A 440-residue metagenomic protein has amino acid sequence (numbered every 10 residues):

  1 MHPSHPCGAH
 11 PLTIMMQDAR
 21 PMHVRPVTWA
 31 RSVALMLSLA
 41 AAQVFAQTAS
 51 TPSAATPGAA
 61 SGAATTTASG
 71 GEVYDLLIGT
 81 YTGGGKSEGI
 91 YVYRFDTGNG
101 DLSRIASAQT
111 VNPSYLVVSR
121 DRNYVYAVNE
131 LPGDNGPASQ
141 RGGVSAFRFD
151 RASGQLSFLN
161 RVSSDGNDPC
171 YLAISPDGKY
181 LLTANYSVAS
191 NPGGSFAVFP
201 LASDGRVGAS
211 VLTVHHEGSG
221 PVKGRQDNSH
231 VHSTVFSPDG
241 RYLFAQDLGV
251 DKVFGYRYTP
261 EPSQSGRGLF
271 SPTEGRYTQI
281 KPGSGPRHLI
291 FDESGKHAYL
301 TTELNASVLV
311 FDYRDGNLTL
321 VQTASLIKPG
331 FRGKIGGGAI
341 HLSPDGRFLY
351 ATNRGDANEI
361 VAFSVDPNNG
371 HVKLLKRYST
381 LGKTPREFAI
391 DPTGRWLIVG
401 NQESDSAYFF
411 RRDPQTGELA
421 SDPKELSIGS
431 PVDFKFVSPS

Functional and structural regions predicted by a protein language model:
R31-Q43: Bacterial N-terminal signal peptides
T66-F95: An edge-strand/N-cap motif at the start of beta-rich repeat modules
T82-G85, L131-G136, S187-N191, V250-K252 (+3 more regions): Short glycine/acidic-enriched loop and turn motifs that connect beta-strands
K86, T110-R120, D165-P176, V188 (+5 more regions): Beta-rich, blade/repeat-based domains predominating in secreted/periplasmic proteins but also intracellular
R94-G100, F147-G154, V198-G208, R257-L269 (+3 more regions): Short loop/turn segments immediately following beta-strands, especially the blade-tip and inter-blade linker loops
S103-A108, S157-V162, G218-G224, E274-Q279 (+3 more regions): A short beta-strand motif characteristic of beta-propeller blades
S103-S175: Blade-loop segments of beta-propeller domains
